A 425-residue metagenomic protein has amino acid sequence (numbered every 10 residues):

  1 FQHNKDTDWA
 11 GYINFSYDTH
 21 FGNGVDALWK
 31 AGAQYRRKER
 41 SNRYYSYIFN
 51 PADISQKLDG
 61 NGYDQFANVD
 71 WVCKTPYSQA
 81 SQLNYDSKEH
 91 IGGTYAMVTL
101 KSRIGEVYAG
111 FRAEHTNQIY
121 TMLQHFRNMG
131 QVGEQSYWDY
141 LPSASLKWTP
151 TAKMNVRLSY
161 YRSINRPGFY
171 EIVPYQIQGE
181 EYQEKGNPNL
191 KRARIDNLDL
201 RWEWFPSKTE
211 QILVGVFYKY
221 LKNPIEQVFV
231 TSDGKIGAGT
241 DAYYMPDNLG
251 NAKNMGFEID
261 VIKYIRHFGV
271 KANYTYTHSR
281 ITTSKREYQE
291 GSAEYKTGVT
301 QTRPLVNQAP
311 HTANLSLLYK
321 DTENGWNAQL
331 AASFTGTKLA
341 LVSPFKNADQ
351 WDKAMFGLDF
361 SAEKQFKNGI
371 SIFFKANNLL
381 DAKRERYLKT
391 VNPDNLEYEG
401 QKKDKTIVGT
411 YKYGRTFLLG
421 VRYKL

Functional and structural regions predicted by a protein language model:
Q2, T7, N14, D18-T19 (+3 more regions): Signature of Gram-negative outer-membrane beta-barrel scaffolds
H3, T7, T19, A33-S41 (+13 more regions): Transmembrane beta-strands of outer-membrane beta-barrel pores
H20-W29, I104, T151-K153, K208-T209 (+3 more regions): Short loop/turn motifs that connect adjacent beta-strands in outer-membrane beta-barrel proteins
E39, N117, A152-L198, V216-D247 (+3 more regions): Surface-exposed extracellular loop regions of Gram-negative outer-membrane beta-barrel proteins, predominantly
Q79-G92, I164-L221, G237-Y264, L305-H311 (+2 more regions): Outer-membrane beta-barrel signature, preferentially recognizing the C-terminal barrel domain of Gram-negative
R166, V306-Q365, L380-D381, L388-K389 (+1 more regions): C-terminal beta-barrel architecture of Gram-negative outer-membrane proteins
Y218-L221, T240-V342: Gram-negative outer-membrane beta-barrel transporters
F334-L341, E363-L425: C-terminal beta-signal and adjacent terminal beta-strands/loops of Gram-negative outer-membrane beta-barrel proteins
